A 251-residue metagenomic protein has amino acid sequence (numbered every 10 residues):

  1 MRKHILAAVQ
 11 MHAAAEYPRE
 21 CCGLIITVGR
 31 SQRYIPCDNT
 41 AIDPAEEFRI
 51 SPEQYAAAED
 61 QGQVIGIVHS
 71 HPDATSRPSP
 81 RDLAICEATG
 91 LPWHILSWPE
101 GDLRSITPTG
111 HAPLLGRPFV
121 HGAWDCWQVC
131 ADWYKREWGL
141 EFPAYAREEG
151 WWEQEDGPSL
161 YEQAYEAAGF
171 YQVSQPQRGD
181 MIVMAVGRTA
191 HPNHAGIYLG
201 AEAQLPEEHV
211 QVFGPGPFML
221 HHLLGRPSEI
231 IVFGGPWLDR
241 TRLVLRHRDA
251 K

Functional and structural regions predicted by a protein language model:
M1-V64, D73-T109: Conserved beta-strand-loop surface patch within small alpha/beta domains used for substrate/adaptor or ligand engagement
Y55-T89, A168, S174-E202: Mid-chain, well-packed structural core segment of small domains
V68, H94-L96, L220: Hydrophobic/aromatic beta-strand patches that form the interior of the parallel beta-sheet core in alpha/beta enzyme
L115-R117: A glycine-biased structural micro-motif
V120-E137: Active-site nucleophilic cysteine motif
L140-W151: Short acidic alpha-helical/loop segments enriched in Asp/Glu that coordinate divalent cations
E149-S228: ...with weaker cross-activation on analogous glycine-rich loops/strands in unrelated enzymes
S228-K251: Glycine- and charge-enriched low-complexity intrinsically disordered segments
